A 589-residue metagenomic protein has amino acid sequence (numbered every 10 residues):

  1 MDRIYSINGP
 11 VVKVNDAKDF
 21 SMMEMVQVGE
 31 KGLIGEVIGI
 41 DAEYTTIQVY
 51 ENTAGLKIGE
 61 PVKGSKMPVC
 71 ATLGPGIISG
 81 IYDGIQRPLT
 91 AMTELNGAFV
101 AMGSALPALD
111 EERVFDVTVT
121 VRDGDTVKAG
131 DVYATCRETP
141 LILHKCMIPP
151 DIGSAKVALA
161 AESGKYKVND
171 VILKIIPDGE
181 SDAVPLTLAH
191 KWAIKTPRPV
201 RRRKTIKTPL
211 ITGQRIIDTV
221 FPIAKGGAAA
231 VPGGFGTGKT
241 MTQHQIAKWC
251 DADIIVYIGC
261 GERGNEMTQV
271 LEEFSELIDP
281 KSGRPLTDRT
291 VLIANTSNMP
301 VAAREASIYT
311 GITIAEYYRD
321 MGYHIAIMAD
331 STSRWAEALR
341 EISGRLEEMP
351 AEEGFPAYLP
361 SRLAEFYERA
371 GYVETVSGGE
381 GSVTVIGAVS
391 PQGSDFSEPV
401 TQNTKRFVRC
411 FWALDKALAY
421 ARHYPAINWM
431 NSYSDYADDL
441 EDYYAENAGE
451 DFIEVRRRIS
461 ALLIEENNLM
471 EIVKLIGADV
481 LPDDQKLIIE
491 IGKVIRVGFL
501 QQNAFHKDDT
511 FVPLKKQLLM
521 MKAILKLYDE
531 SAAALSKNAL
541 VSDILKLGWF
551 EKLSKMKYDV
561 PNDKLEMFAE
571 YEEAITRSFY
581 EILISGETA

Functional and structural regions predicted by a protein language model:
M1-A101: N-terminal accessory targeting/assembly segments
A17, K31, M67-P68, Q86 (+4 more regions): Short, surface-exposed secondary-structure boundary micro-motifs
M23, V49, G64-P68, K145 (+5 more regions): Short beta-alpha junctions and helix-cap segments that line functional grooves
G39-T45, P75-Q86, I142-S163, A183-R198: Short, compositionally biased
V49, A54, D116-T126, K156-K165: Short histidine-centered loop motifs in beta-beta connectors
E94-P150, K167-G227, T242-Q245, P280-M299 (+1 more regions): P-loop NTPase nucleotide-binding/switch module
T219-V220, G226-V541, L545-W549: P-loop NTPase catalytic core
L535-A589: C-terminal amphipathic alpha-helical interaction region
